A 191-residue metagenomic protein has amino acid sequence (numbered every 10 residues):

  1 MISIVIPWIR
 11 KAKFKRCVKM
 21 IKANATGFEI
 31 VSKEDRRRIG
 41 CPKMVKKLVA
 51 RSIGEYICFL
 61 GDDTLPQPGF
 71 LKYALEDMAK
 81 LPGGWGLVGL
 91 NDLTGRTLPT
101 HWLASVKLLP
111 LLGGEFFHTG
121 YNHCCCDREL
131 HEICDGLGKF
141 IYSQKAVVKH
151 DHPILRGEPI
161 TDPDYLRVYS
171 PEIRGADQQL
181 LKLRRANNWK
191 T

Functional and structural regions predicted by a protein language model:
I2-K11, N24: A conserved hydrophobic helix/loop-capping motif in glycosyltransferases and polysaccharide synthases
R16-I30: Short, acidic, metal-binding catalytic loop of nucleotide-sugar glycosyltransferases
V45-Y56: Active-site nucleotide-sugar/metal-binding loop of Leloir-type enzymes
E55-L65: Short beta-strand-to-loop acidic/aromatic patch adjacent to the donor-nucleotide binding site
G69-T100: Conserved donor NDP-sugar-binding/catalytic core segment of glycosyltransferases
G95-L108, C124, R128: Short glycine- and hydrophobic/aromatic-rich loop-to-beta-strand nucleating segment in the catalytic cores
V106-C124, I133-S143: Aromatic-glycine-rich donor-binding/catalytic loop that engages nucleotide-sugar donors across glycosyltransferases
R128-T191: C-terminal catalytic/acceptor-binding lobe
